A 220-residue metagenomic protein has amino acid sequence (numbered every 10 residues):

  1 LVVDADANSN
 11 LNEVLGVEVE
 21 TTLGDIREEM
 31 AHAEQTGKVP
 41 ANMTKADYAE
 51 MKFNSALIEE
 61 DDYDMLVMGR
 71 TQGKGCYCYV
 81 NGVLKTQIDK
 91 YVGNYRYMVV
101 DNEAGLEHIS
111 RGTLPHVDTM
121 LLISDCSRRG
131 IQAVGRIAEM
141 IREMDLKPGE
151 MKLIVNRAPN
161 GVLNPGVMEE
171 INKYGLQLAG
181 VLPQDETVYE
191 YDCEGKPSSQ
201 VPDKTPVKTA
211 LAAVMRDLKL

Functional and structural regions predicted by a protein language model:
L1-D61: N-terminal phosphate/diphosphate-binding loop that engages ATP/GTP or pyrophosphate donors across diverse enzyme folds
V2, Y63-M65, L178-V181: Conserved beta-strand scaffold positions in the cores of enzyme catalytic domains, especially in NTP/NDP-utilizing
A5-N8, R157-P159, D185: Residues in the short beta-alpha loop(s) of Rossmann-like NAD(P)-binding domains
Q35-V39, M68-Q72, K196-P197: Short glycine/proline- and acidic residue-enriched helix-loop micro-motifs that form flexible lids or anion-recognition
T44-S55, E59-V100: Cytosolic-facing regulatory segments adjacent to core modules
Y79-V181, E190: Conserved catalytic-core segment of NTP-binding enzymes
E194-T205: C-terminal boundary of histidine-terminating zinc-finger modules
A210-L220: C-terminal alpha-helix
